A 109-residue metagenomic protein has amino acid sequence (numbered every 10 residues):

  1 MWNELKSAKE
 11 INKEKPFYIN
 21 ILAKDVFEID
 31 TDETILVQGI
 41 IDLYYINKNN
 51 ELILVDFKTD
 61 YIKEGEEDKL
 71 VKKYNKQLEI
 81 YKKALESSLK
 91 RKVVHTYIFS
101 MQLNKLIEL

Functional and structural regions predicted by a protein language model:
M1-L109: Structural signature of nuclease core domains in nucleic-acid processing machines
